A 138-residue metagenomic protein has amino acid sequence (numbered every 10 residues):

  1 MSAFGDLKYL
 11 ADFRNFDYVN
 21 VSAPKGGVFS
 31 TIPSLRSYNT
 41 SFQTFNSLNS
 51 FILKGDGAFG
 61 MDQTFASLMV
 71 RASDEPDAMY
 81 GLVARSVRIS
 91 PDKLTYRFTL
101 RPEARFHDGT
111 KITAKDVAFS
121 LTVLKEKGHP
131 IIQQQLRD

Functional and structural regions predicted by a protein language model:
M1-P91, T122, Q134-Q135: N-terminal lobe/hinge region of extracytoplasmic solute-binding protein
S90-A104: Periplasmic solute-binding protein
T99, Q133-D138: Surface-exposed binding/hinge segments that line and control ligand-binding clefts or catalytic entry sites
D116: Ca2+-coordinating acidic residues in Ca2+-binding motifs
V123-G128: A short, polar/charged loop-to-alpha-helix boundary motif
